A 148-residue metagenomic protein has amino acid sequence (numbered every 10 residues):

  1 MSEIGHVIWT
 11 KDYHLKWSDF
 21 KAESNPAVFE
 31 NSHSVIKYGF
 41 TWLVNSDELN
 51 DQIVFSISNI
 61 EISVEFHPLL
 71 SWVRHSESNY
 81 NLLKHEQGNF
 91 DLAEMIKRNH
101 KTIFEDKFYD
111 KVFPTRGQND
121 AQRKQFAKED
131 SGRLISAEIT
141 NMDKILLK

Functional and structural regions predicted by a protein language model:
S2-F66, V73, K111-K148: Metalloprotease/metallohydrolase-associated module, dominated by Zn2+-dependent proteases
E65, L69-K101, E105-D110: Mid-length scaffold segments of soluble, non-membrane domains
